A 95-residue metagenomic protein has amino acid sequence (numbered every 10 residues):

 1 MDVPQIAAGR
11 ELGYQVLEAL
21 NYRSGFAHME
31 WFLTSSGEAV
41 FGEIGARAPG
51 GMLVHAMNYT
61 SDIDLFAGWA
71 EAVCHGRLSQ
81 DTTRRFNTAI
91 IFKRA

Functional and structural regions predicted by a protein language model:
M1-I6: A short, structured beta-strand-centered segment in the mid-to-C-terminal lobe of catalytic cores from group-transfer
A8-M29, G45-A95: Active-site "cap" helix and flanking loop/linker of ATP-utilizing ligase/carboxylase catalytic domains
F32-T34: Short beta-strand micro-motifs enriched in acidic
V40-E43: Protein kinase-like catalytic core scaffold
